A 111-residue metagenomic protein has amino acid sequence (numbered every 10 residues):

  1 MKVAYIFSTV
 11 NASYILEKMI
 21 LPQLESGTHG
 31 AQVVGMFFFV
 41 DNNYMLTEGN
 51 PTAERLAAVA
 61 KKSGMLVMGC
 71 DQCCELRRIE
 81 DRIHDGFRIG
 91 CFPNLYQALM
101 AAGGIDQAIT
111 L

Functional and structural regions predicted by a protein language model:
V3-E17, N42-E48: Short, glycine-rich nucleotide/cofactor-binding loops
I6-S8, F37-F39, L111: Short hydrophobic segments within beta-strands
A12-A31: Histidine-anchored nucleotide/phosphate-binding helix
L21-L24, A53-A58, Y96-L99: Short amphipathic alpha-helical segments and helix-helix/interface helices
F37, D41-A57: N-terminal beta-loop-helix "entrance" segment that forms/cooperates in small-molecule cofactor or anionic ligand
T52-R77: A glycine-rich helix N-cap at a beta->alpha junction
R77-L111: N-terminal glycine-rich phosphate/adenylate-binding segment common to multiple enzyme folds
